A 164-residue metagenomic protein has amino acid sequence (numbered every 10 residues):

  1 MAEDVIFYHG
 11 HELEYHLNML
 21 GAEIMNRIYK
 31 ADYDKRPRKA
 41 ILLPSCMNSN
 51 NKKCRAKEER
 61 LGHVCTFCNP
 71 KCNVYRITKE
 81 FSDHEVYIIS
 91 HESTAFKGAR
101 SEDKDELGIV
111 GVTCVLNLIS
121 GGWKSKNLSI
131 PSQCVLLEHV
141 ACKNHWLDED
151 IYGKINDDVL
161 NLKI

Functional and structural regions predicted by a protein language model:
M1-I77: N-terminal, charge-rich interaction modules
L42-M47, H91, V112-C114: Structural motif
R55-L61, D103-D105, S125-S129: Short, solvent-exposed amphipathic alpha-helical segments in soluble enzyme and RNA/protein-processing domains
R76-H84: Short helix-loop-beta junction
H84-E85, E106-V110: Short active-site oxyanion
V86-I88, S132: Hydrophobic beta-strand scaffold residues
H91-D103, C114-S120: A short, acidic, amphipathic alpha-helical segment used as a generic capping/interface helix at domain edges
V112-I164: C-terminal functional extensions of proteins
